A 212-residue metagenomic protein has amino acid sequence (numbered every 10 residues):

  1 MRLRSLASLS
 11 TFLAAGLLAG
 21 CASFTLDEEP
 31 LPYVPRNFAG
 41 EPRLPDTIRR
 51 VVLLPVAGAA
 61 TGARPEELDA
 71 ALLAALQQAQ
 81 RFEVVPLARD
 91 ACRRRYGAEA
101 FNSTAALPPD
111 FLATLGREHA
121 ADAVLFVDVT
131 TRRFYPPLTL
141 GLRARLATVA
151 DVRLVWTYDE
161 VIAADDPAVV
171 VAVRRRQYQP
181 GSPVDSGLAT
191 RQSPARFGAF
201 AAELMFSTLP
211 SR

Functional and structural regions predicted by a protein language model:
M1-A19: Sec-dependent bacterial lipoprotein signal peptides
C21-I48, L115-E118, P137-T139, T148-R212: C-terminal/domain-edge helix-coil "capping" segments
I48-P55, A59-V124, L204-S211: N-terminal segment of the mature soluble domain
R50-P55, V124-D128, G141-R145, T157: Soluble periplasmic/extracytoplasmic beta-strand elements of cell-envelope proteins
T61-A63, T131-L138: Solvent-exposed loop/turn segments connecting transmembrane beta-strands in outer-membrane beta-barrel proteins
E67, T139-L140: Short coil-to-beta strand junction motifs in C2/discoidin
R93, R133, A164: Feature marks short, surface-exposed loop/turn motifs that line or immediately flank catalytic pockets and channel
V129-R132, V149: Beta-hairpin (beta-strand-turn-beta-strand) motif
